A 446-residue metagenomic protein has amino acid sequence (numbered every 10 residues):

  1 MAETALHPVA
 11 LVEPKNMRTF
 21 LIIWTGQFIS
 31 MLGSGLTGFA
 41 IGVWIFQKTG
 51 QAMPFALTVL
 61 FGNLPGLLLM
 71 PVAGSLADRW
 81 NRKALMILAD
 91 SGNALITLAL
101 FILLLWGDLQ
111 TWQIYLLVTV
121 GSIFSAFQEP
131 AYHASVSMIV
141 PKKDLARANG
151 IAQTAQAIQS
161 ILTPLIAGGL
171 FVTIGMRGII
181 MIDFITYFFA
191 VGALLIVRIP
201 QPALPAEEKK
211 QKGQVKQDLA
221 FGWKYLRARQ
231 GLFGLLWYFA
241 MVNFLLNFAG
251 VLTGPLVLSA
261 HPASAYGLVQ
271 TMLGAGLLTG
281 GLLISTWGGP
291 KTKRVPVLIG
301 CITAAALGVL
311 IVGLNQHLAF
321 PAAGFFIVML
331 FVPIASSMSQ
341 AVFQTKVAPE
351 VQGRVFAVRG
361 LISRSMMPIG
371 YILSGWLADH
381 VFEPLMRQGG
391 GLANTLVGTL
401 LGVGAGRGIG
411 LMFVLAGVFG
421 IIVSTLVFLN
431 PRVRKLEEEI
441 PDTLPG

Functional and structural regions predicted by a protein language model:
A2-F20, P200-W237: Juxtamembrane intracellular "pre-TM" segments in multi-pass secondary transporters
E3, T58, L68, R79 (+7 more regions): C-terminal transmembrane bundle of multi-pass solute transporters/carriers
T19, F55, Q110-I114, G231 (+4 more regions): Residue-level signature of transmembrane alpha-helical entry/exit and packing/kink sites in multi-pass membrane
T19-G38, V59-I96, Q113-V172, I182 (+8 more regions): Substrate-agnostic recognition of the 12-TM MFS/MFS-like secondary transporter fold
T37, F46, A99-L104, G121 (+4 more regions): MFS-fold secondary transporters
F39-L64: Extracellular/periplasmic helix-loop-helix junction of adjacent transmembrane segments in MFS-like secondary
T49-Q51, G107-Q110, V172-M181, G313-P321: Transmembrane helix interruption/hinge and helix-loop junction motifs
G107, A134, M138, I180-K210 (+3 more regions): Helix-loop junctions on the cytosolic side of multi-pass membrane transporters, especially the intracellular loop
